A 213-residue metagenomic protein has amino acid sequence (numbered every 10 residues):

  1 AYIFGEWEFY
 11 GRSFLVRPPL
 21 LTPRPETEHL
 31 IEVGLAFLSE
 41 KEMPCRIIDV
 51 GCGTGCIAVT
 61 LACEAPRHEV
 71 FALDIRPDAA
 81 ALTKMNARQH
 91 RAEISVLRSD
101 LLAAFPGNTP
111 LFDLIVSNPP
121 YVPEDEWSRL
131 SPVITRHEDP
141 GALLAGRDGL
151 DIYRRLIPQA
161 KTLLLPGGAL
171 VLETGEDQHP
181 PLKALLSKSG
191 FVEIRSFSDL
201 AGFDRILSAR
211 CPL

Functional and structural regions predicted by a protein language model:
A1-A36: Conserved AdoMet
F4, R98-S99, T174, S198: Short loop/edge segments at beta-strand edges and connector loops that shape dinucleotide/nucleotide cofactor-binding
S13, E69, E93-S95, V192-R195: Conserved beta-strand segments of alpha/beta enzyme cores
E28-R129: Conserved SAM/SAH cofactor-binding pocket of Class I
G34, L61, I134, L156-A160: Class I S-adenosylmethionine-dependent transferase superfamily signal
P119-Y121, R210-L213: C-terminal beta-strand of the catalytic ATP-binding
Y121-I152: Mobile active-site "lid"/loop adjacent to the S-adenosyl-L-methionine
R147-R210: Conserved Class I SAM-dependent methyltransferase catalytic core
